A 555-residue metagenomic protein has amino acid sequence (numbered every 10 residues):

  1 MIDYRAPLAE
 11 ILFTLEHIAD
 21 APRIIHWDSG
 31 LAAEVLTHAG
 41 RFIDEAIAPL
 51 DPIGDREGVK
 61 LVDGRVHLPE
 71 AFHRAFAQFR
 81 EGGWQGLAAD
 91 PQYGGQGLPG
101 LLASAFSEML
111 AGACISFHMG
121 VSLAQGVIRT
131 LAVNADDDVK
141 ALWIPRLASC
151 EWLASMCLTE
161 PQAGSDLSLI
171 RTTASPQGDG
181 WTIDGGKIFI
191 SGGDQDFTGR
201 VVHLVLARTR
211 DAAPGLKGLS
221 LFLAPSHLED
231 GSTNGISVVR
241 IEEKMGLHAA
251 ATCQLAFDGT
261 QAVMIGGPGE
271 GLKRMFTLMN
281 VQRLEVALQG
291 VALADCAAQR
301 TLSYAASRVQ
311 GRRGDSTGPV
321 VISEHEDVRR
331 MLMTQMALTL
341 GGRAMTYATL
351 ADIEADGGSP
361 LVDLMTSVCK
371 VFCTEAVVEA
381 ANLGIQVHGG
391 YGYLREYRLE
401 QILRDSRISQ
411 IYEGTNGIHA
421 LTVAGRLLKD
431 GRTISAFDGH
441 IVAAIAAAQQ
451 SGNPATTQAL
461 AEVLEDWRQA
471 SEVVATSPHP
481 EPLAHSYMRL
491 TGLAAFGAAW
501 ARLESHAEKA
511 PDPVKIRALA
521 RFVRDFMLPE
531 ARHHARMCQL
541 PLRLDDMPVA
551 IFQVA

Functional and structural regions predicted by a protein language model:
M1-H118, L142, L540-A555: Amphipathic, small/basic residue-rich leader segments at the start of a protein or domain
I2-R5, L247, D363-H440, F522-V554: Alpha-helix capping/hinge segments and adjacent helical runs
I24-H26, I53-L68, R274-V281, E285 (+5 more regions): Glycine-rich cofactor-pocket loops
V59, L123-A124, A135-T172, P176 (+7 more regions): Internal maturation/activation junctions in enzymes
D136-V139, W143, T422-D466: A structural-propensity feature for long, helix-poor, extended segments
G180, D184-T233: A short core secondary-structure module
F189-S191, H227-V239, K244, A251-Q282 (+2 more regions): A glycine-rich, basic-preceded beta-loop-alpha segment at the flavin cofactor/substrate interface of flavin-utilizing
A447-A555: C-terminal amphipathic alpha-helical interaction region
